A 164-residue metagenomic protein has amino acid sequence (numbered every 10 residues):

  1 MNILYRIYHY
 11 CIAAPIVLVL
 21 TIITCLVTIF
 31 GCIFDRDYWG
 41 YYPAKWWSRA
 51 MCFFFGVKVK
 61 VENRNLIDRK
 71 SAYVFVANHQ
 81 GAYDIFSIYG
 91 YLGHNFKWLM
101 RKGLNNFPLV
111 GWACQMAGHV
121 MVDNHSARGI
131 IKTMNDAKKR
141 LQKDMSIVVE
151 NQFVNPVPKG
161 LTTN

Functional and structural regions predicted by a protein language model:
M1-L18, V76, Q80-A82, V157 (+1 more regions): Short, charged N-terminal helix-start/capping segments
N2-K60, W112-A113: A transmembrane-helix-recognition feature enriched in membrane-embedded lipid enzymes and envelope glyco-/phospholipid
F54-N164: Soluble catalytic domains of membrane acyltransferases
